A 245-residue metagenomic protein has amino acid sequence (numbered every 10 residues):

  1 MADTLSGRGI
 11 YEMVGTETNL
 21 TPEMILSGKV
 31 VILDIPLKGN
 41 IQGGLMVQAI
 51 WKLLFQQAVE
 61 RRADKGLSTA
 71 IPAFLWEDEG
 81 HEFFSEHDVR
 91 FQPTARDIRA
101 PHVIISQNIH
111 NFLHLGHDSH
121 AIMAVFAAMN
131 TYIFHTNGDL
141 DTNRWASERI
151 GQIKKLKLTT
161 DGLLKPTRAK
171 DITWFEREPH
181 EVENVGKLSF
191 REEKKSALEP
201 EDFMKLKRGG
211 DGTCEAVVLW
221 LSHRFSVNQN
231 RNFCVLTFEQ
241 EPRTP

Functional and structural regions predicted by a protein language model:
M1-A100, D202-G212, L221-P245: P-loop NTPase motor domains
R8-E17, L140, L158-L164, V218-W220: Short coil/turn segments at secondary-structure boundaries
L37-N40, N108-F112, G138-T142, S222-F225: Conserved nucleotide-binding/hydrolysis micro-motifs of P-loop NTPases
I41-A58, E77, R99, F112-H114 (+4 more regions): Core nucleotidyl-transferase/polymerase catalytic module
F91-Q92, D118-I122, E148-I153, F233-T237: Short secondary-structure boundary/capping segments
A95-G116: Sensor-1/coupling segment of RecA-like P-loop NTPase cores
A121-L164: Conserved P-loop NTPase catalytic core
L156-P245: Conserved P-loop NTPase motor module
